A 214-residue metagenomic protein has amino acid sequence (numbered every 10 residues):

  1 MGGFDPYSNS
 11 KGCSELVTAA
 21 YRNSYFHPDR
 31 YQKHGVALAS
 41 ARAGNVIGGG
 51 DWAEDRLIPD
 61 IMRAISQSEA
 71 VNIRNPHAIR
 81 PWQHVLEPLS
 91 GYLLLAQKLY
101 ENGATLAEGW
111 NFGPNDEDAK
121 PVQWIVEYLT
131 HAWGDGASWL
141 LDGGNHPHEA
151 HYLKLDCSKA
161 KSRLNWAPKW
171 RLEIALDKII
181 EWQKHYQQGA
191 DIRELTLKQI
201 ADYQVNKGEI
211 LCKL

Functional and structural regions predicted by a protein language model:
M1-G2, H146: A recurrent flexible, glycine/aromatic-enriched loop bordering the glycosyltransferase active site that acts as
G2-A39, M62-S66: Active-site Tyr-X1-5-Lys
G3-E15, D51, D55-R56, P81-W82 (+1 more regions): Short-chain dehydrogenase/reductase
A41-A43: Short glycine/serine/threonine-enriched helix-capping/active-site loop that flanks the nucleotide-sugar donor pocket
N45, I65-L214: C-terminal substrate-binding subdomain of Rossmann-fold SDR/epimerase-dehydratase oxidoreductases
I47-G49: Flexible loop/turn segments at secondary-structure boundaries
E54-P59, Y92: Amphipathic alpha-helical segments in well-structured domains
